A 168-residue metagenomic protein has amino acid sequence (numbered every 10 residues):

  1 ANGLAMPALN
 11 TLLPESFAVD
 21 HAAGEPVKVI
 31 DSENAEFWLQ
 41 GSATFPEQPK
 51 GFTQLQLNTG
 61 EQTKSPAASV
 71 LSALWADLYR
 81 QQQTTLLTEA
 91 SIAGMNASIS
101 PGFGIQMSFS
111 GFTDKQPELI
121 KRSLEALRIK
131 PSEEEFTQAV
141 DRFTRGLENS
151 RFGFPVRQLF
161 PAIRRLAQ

Functional and structural regions predicted by a protein language model:
A1-V70, D77: Proteolytic maturation boundary segments
P46-Q168: M16 family metallopeptidases and their MPP-like homologs
